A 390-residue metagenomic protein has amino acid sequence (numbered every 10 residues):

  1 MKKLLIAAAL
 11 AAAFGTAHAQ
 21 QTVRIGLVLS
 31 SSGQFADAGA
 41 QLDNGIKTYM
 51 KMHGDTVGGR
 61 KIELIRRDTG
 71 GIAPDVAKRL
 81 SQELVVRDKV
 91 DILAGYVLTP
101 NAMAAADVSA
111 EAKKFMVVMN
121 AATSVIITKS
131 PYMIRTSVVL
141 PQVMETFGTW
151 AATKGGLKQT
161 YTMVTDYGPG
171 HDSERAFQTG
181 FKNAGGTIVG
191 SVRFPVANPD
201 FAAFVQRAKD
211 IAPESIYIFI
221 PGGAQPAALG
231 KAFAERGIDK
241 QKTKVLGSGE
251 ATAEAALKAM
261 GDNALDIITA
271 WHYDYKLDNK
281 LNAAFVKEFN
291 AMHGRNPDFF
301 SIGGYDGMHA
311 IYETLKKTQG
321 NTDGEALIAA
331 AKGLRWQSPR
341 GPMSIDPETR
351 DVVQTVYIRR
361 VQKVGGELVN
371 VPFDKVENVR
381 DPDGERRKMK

Functional and structural regions predicted by a protein language model:
M1-A19: Gram-negative bacterial Sec-dependent N-terminal signal peptides
V23, R335-K390: Solvent-exposed, acidic/polar segments of extracytosolic/periplasmic ligand-binding ectodomains
R24, D37-L42, M52, T56-I127 (+3 more regions): Beta-alpha junction/loop-to-helix N-cap segments that form part of ligand/metal-binding clefts
G26-Y49, H53, R67-D75, V97-P100 (+3 more regions): Extracytoplasmic "Venus flytrap"
G70, R79, T123-V125, Y132-R236 (+1 more regions): Extracellular/periplasmic Venus flytrap/periplasmic-binding protein
G70, V117, S124, V196-A197 (+2 more regions): Venus flytrap/periplasmic-binding-protein-like
L84-V97, V117-M119, Y161-V164, A212-G222 (+3 more regions): Periplasmic-binding protein-like
G230-Y305, K316-T318, T322, Q362 (+1 more regions): Extracellular/periplasmic periplasmic-binding protein-like sensory domains
